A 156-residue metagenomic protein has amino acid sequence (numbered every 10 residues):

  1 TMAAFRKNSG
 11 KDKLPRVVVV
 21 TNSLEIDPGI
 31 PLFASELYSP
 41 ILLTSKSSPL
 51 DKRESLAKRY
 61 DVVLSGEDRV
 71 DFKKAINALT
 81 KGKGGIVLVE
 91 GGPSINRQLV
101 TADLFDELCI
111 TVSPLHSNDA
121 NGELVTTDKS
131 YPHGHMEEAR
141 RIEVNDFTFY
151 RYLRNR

Functional and structural regions predicted by a protein language model:
T1-R156: Enzymes that bind and transform nitrogen-containing heteroaromatic metabolites
